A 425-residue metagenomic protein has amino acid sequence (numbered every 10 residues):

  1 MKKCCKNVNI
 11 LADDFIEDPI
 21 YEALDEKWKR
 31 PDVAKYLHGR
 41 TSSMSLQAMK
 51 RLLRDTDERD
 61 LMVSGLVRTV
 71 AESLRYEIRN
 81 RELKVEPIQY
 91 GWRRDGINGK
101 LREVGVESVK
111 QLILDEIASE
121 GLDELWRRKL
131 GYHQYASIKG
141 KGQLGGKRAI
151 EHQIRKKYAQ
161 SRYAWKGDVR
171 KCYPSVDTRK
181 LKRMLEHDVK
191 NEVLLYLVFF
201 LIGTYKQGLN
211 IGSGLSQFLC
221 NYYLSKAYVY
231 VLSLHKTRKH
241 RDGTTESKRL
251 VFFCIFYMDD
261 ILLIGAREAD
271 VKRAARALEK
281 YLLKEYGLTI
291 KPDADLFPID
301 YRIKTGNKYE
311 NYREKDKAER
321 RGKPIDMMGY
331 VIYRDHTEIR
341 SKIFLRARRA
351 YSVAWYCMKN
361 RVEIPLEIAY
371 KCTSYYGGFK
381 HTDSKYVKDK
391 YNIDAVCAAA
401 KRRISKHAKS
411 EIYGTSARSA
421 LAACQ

Functional and structural regions predicted by a protein language model:
M1-K6, E107, L112, E116 (+7 more regions): Right-hand nucleic-acid polymerase module
M1-S73, A417-Q425: Non-catalytic, polymerase-adjacent accessory regions of viral genome-replication enzymes
K6, I117-D177: Active-site-proximal segment of RNA-dependent polymerases
S64, R68, L83-Q89: Extended, charge-enriched "interface" segments that sit outside catalytic cores
V85-I113, K129-K141, L201-N221: Short, conserved non-catalytic motifs in the polymerase core
I88, I255-D259, D293-D295: Short Gly/Ser/Thr- and Asp/Glu-enriched loop/turn motifs at secondary-structure junctions
R148-M258, L262-K280, P324, C372-Y376 (+1 more regions): Conserved polymerase palm-domain catalytic core
E279-T289: A common structural junction motif
